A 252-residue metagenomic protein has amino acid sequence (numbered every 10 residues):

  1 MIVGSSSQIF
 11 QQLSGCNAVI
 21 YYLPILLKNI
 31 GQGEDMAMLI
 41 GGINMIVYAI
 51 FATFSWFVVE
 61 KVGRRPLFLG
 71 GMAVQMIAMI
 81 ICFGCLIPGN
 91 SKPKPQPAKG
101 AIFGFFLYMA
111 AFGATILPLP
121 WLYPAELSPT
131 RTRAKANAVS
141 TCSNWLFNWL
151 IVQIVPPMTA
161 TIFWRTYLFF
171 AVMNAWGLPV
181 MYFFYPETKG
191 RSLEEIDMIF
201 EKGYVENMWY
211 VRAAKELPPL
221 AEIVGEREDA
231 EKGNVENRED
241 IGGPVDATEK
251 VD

Functional and structural regions predicted by a protein language model:
M1-D252: Alpha-helical transmembrane bundle of multi-pass membrane proteins
